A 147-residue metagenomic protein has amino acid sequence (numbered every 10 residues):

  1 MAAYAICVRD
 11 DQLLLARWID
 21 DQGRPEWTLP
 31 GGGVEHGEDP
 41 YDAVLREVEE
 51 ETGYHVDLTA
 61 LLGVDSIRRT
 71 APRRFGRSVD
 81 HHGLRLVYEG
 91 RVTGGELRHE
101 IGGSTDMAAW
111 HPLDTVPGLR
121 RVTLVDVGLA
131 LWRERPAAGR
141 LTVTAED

Functional and structural regions predicted by a protein language model:
M1-L14, G33-H36, V87-E89: Conserved N-terminal beta-strand and adjoining loop/helix that marks the start of the Nudix/MutT-like hydrolase domain
Q12-Y54: Conserved Nudix-box catalytic region and its N-terminal flanking loop in Nudix hydrolases and closely related
L13, T59, H81-V87, A108: Structural motif
Q22-R24, L97-D147: Nudix hydrolase/Nudix homology domain
E26, R77-L84, G102-T105: A generic structural micro-feature
H55-V64: A short coil-to-beta-strand element that immediately follows conserved catalytic motifs
G63-S66, W110: Hydrophobic/anchoring residues in structured secondary elements
I67-L97: Active-site-adjacent beta-strand/loop module that shapes the phosphate/pyrophosphate-binding cleft
